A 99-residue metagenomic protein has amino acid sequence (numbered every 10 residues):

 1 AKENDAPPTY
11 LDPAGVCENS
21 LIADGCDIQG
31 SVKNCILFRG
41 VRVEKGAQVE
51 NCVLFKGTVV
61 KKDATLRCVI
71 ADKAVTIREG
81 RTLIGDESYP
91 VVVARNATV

Functional and structural regions predicted by a protein language model:
A1-V99: Left-handed beta-helix
